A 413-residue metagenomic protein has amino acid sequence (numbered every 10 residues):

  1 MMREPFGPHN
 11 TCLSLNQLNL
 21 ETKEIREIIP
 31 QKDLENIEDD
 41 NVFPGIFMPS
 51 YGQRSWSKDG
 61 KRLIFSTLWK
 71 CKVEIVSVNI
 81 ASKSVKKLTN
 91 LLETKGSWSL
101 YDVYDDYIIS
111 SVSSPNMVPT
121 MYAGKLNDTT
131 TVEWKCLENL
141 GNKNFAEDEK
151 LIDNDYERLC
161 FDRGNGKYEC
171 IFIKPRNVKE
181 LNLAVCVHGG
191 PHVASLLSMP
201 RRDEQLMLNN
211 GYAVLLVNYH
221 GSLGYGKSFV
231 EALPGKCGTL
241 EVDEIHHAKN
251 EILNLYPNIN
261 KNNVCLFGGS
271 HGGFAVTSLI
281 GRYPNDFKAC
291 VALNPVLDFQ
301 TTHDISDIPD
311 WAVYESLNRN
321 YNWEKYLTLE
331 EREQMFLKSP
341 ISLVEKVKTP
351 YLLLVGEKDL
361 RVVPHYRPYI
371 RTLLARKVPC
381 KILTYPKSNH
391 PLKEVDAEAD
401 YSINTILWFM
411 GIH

Functional and structural regions predicted by a protein language model:
M2, L15, G52-R54, S66 (+6 more regions): Non-catalytic accessory segments flanking enzyme active sites
M2, L18, Q31, S66 (+14 more regions): Generic beta-strand/beta-sheet core signal
M2-L20, I25-P49, S66-V76, V112-Y122 (+3 more regions): A flexible loop/linker signature enriched in serine peptidases of the S9 family
L20-K23, N79-K83, L126-T129: Short loop/turn segments that connect beta-strands within beta-propeller blades
L34, L140-C265, G269-S270: Cap/lid segment of the alpha/beta-hydrolase catalytic domain
V42-K58, S198-M199: Signature of short aromatic-glycine-proline-rich micro-motifs recurring in repeat-based ectodomains
D59-K61, D105-D106: Short coil/turn segments that connect the beta-strands within blades of beta-propeller domains
Y219-H413: Active-site-proximal cap/loop segments of hydrolase catalytic domains
